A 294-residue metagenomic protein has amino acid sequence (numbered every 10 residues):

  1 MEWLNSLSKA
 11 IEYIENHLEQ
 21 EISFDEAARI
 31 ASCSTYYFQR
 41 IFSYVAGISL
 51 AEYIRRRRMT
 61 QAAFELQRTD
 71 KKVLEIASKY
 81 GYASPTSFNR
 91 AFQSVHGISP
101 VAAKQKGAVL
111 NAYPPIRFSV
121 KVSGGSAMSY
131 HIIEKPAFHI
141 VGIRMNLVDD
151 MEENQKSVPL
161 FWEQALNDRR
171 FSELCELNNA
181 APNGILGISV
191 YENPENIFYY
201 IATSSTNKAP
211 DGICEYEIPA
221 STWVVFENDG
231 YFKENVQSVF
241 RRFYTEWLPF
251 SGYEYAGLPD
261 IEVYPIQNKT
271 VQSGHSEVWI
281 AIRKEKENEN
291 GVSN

Functional and structural regions predicted by a protein language model:
M1-W3, A91-F138, E152, V292: …primarily DNA-binding HTH/wHTH and HhH modules…
S8-D25, Y44-Y80, G107-S126: Terminal helix-turn-helix DNA-binding modules in bacterial transcription factors
I14, F38, F243: Conserved hydrophobic/aromatic pocket- or pore-lining residues that grip, position, or stack substrates in active sites
A31, Y80-G81: Core residues of bacterial helix-turn-helix
S34-Y37, A83-S84: Short coil turns linking two alpha-helices in DNA-binding domains
F38, F42, S87-F88, F92: Short hydrophobic/aromatic patch on the recognition helix
P136, M151-N294: C-terminal regulatory/effector modules of DNA-binding transcriptional regulators
H139-N146: Active-site-flanking beta-strand signature of metal-NTP-handling nucleotidyl enzymes and homologous cyclase-like
